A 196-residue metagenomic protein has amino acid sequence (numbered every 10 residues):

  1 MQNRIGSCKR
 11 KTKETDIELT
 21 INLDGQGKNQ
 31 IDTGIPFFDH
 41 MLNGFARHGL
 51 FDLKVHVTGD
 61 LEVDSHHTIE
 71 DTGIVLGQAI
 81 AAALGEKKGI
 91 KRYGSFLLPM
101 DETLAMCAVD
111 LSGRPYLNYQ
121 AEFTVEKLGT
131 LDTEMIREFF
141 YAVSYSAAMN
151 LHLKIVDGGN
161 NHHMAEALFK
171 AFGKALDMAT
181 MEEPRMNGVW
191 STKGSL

Functional and structural regions predicted by a protein language model:
Q2-L196: N-terminal intrinsically disordered, cationic/polar leader segments that include organellar targeting peptides
